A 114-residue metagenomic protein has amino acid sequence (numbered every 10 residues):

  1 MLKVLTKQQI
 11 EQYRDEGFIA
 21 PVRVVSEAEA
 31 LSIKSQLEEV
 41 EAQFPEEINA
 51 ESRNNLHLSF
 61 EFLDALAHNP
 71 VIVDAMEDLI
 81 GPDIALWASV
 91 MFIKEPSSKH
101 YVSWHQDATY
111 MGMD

Functional and structural regions predicted by a protein language model:
M1-D114: Non-heme Fe(II)-dependent double-stranded beta-helix
